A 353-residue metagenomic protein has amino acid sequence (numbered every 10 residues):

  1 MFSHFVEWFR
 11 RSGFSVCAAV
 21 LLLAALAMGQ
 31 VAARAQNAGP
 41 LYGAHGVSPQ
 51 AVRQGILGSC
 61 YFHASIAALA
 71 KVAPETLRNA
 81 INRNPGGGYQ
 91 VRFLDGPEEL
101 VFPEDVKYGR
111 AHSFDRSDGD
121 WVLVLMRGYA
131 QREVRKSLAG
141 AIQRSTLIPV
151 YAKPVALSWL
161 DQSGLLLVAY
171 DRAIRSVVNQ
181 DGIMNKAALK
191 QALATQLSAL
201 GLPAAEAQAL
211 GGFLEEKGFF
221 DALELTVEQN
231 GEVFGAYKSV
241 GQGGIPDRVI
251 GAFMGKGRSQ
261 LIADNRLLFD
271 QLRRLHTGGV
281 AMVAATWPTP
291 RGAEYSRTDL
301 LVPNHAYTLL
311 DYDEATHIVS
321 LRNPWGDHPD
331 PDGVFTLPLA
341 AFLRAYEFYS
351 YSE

Functional and structural regions predicted by a protein language model:
M1-S12: N-terminal secretory signal peptides that target proteins for export/translocation
F5-V6, A25, G29: Coiled-coil-like amphipathic alpha-helices with heptad-repeat character
R11, C17-A18, G182, L197: Enrichment for repetitive, rod-forming helical segments
S15-A27: Bacterial N-terminal signal peptides
G29, A33-A35: Boundary at the C-terminal end of the N-terminal hydrophobic targeting segment
Q36-E353: Accessory/interaction modules and long regulatory regions
